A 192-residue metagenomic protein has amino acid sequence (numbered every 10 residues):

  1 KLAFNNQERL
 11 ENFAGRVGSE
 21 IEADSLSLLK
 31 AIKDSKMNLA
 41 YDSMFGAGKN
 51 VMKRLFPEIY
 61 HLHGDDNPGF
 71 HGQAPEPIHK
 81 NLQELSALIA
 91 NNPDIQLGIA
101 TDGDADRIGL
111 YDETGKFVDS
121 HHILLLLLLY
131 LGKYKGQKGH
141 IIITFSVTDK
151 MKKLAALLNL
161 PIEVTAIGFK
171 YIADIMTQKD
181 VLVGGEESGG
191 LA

Functional and structural regions predicted by a protein language model:
K1-P93: Gly/Ser/Thr-enriched, mixed-charge loops and adjacent short helices that form phosphate/oxyanion-binding elements
K1-S19, A23, T114-E187, L191-A192: Proline/glycine-rich low-complexity loops and linkers
A40, Q96-A100, L182-G184: Short glycine-aspartate micro-motif
S43, H63-D66, D112, F145 (+1 more regions): Short, structured patches in soluble enzyme cores that scaffold and shape functional sites
N50-L55, G72-A74, I108-E113, M151-L157 (+1 more regions): Short acidic, glycine/serine/threonine-rich loops at helix termini
D94-I95, Q137: Short loop/turn motifs at secondary-structure junctions
